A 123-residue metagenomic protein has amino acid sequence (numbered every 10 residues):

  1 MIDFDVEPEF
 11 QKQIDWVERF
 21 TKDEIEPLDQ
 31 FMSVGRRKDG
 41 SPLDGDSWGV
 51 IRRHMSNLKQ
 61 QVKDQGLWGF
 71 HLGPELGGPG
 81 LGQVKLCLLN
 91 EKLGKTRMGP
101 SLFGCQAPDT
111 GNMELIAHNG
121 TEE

Functional and structural regions predicted by a protein language model:
M1-Q106, H118: Amphipathic, small/basic residue-rich leader segments at the start of a protein or domain
Q106-M113: Short, conserved phosphate-binding/catalytic loop or strand-edge motifs used in phosphoryl-/nucleotidyl-transfer
G120-E123: Short, intrinsically disordered, charge-balanced linker/junction segments flanking boundaries in proteins
